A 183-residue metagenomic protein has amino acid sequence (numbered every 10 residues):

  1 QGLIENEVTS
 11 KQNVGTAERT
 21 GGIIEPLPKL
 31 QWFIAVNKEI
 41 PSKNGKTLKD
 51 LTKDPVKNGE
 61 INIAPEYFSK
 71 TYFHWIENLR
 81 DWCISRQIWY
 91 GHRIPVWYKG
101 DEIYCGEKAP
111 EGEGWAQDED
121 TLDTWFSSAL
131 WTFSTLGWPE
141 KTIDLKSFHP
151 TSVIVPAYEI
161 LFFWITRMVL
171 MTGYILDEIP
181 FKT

Functional and structural regions predicted by a protein language model:
I4-T183: Structured secondary-structure scaffolds
